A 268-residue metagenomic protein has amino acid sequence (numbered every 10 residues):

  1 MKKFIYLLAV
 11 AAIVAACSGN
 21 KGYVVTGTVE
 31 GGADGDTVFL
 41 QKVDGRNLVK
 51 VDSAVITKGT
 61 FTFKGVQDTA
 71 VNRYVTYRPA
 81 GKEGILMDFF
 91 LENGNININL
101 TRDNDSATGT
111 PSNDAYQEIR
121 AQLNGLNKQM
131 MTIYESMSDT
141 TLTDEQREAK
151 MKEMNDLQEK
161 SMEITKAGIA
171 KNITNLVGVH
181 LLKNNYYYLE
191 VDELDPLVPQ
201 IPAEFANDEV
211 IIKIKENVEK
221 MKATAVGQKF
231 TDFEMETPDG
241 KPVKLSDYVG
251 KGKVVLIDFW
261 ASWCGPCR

Functional and structural regions predicted by a protein language model:
F4-V14: Sec-dependent N-terminal signal peptides
C17-E163: A non-transmembrane, solvent-exposed segment enriched in polar/low-complexity residues
G35, G227-Q228: A glycine-biased structural micro-motif
L48-V49, K229, K253: Short, small/polar residue-rich loop motifs at catalytic or cofactor-binding pockets
G84, I96, D103-A107, N113 (+3 more regions): N-terminal targeting signals for export/organelle localization
E234-V255: A short beta-strand-turn-helix
K253-R268: Conserved redox-active cysteine motifs that mediate thiol-disulfide chemistry, especially di-cysteine Cys-X(1-2)-Cys
